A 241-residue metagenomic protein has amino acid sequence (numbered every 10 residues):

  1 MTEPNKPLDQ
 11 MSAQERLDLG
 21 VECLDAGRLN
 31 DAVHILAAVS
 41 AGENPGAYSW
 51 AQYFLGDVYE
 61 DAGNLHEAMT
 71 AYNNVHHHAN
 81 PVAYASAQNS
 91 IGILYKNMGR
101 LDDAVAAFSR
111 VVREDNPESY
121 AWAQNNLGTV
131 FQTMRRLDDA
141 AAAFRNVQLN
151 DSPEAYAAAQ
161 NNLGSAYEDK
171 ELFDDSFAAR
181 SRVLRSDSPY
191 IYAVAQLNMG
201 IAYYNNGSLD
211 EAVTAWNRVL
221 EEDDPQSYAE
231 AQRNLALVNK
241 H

Functional and structural regions predicted by a protein language model:
M1-E15, G42-G46, D115, S188: TPR-adjacent "capping" and linker segments in tetratricopeptide-repeat scaffold/adaptor proteins
M1-M11, D210-H241: Terminal, low-structured helical/coil segments at or just beyond the last alpha-helical repeat
L17-V21, D25, W50-D61, S86-N97 (+4 more regions): Conserved alpha-helical positions within TPR/SEL1-like repeat arrays
E43, A79-N80, D115, D151 (+2 more regions): Alpha-helical junction/boundary sensor with strong preference for TPR arrays
